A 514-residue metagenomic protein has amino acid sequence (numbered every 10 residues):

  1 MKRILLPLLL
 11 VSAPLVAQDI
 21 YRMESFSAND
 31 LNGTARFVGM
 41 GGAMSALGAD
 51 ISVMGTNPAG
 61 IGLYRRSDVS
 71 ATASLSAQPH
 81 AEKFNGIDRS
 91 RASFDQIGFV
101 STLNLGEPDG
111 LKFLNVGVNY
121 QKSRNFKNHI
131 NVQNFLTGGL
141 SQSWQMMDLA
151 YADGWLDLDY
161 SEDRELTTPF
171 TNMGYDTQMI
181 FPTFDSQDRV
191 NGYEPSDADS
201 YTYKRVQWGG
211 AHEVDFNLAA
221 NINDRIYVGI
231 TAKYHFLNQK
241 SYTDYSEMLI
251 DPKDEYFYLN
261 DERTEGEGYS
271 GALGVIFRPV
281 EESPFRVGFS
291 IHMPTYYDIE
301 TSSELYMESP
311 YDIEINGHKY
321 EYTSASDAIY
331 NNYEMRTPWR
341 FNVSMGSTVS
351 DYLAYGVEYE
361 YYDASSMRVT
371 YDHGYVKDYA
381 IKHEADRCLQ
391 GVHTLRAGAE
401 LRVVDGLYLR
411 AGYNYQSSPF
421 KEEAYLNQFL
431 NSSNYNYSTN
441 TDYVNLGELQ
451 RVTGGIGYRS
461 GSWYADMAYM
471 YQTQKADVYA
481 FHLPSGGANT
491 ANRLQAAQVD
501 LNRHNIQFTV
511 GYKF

Functional and structural regions predicted by a protein language model:
M1-I4: Positively charged n-region of N-terminal signal peptides that target proteins for export
P7-L8: Sec-dependent N-terminal signal peptides
S12-P14: N-terminal signal peptide c-region/cleavage motif recognized by signal peptidases
Q18-N32, F37-V38, T102-F514: Outer-membrane beta-barrel porins/channels
A35, L47-T56, G62-T137, G209-H212: Outer-membrane beta-barrel translocator/receptor signature
